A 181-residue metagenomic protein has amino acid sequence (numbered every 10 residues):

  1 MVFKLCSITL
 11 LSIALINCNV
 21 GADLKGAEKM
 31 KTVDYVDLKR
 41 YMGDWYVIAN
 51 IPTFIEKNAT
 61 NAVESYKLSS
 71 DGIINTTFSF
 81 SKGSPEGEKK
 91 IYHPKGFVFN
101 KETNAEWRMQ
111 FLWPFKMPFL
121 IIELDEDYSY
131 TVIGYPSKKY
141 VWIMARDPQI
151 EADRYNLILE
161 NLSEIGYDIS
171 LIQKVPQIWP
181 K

Functional and structural regions predicted by a protein language model:
M1-F3: N-terminal hydrophobic targeting signals that begin at the initiator methionine
L5-A14: Sec-dependent N-terminal signal peptides
N17-K181: A beta-rich soluble binding module of mature secreted/lumenal proteins
